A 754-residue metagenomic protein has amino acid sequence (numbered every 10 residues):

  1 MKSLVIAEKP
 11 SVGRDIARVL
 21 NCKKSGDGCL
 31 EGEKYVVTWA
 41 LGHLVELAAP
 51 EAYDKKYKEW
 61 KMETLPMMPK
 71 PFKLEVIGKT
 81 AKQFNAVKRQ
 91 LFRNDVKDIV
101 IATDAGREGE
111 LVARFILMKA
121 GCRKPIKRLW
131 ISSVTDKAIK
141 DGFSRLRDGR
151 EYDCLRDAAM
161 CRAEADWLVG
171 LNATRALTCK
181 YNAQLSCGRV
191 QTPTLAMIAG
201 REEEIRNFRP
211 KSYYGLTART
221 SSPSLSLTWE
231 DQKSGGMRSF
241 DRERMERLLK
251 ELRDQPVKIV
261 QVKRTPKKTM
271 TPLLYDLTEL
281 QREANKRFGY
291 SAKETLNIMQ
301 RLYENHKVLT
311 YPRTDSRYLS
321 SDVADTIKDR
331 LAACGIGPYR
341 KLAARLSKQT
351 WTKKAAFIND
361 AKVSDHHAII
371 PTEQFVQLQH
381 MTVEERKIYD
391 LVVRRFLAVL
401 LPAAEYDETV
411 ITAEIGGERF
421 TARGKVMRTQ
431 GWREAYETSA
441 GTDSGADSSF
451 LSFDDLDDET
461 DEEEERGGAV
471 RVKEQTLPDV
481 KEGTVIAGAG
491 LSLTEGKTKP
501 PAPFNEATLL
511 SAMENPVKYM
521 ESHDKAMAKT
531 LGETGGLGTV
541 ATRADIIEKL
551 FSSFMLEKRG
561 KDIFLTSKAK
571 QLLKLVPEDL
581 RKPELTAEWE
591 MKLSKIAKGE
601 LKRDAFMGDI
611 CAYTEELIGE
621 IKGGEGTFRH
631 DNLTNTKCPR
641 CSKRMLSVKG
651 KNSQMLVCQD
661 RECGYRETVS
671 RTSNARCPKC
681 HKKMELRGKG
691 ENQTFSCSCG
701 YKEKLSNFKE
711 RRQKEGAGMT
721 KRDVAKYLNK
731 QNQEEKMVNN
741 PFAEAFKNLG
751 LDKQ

Functional and structural regions predicted by a protein language model:
M1-A163, L456-E459, P500: Intrinsically disordered, low-complexity regulatory segments
M1-K2, A102-A105, N182-S186, R264-L273 (+3 more regions): Conserved short loop/turn motifs at secondary-structure junctions
K2-L4, T80, L91, T174 (+4 more regions): Basic, low-complexity terminal or inter-domain segments flanking catalytic cores
K24-C29, K124-P125, G149-C154, R175-C179 (+4 more regions): Active-site phosphate-binding and catalytic loops of NTP-dependent enzymes
N94, R114, A138-T220, R264-K268: C-terminal or mid-to-C-terminal helical accessory/interaction module adjacent to the motor/catalytic core
S239-L273: Metal- or metallocofactor-binding catalytic centers and their adjacent structured scaffolds across diverse enzyme
H306-K307, F554: Glycine-centered, phosphate/nucleic-acid-interacting loop/turn motifs that mediate DNA/RNA or nucleotide
